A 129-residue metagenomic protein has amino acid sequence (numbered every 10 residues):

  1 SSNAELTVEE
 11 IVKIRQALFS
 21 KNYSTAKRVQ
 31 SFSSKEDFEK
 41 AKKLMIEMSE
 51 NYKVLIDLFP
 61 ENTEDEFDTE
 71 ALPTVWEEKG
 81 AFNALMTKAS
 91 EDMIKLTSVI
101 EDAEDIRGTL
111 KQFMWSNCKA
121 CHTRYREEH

Functional and structural regions predicted by a protein language model:
S2-N3: Cleavable N-terminal signal peptides
L6-H129: Sequence context surrounding c-type heme c attachment/ligation sites in exported
